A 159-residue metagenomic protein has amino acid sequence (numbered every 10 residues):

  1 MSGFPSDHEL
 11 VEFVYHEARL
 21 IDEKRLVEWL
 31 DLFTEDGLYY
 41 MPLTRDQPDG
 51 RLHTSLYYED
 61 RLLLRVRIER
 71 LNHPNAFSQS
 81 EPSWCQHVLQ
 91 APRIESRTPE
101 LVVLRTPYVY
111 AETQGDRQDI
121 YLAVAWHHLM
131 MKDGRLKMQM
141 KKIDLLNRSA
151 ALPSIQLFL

Functional and structural regions predicted by a protein language model:
M1-E35: Short, low-complexity N-terminal intrinsically disordered segments enriched in polar/charged residues
P5, L52, R117: Conserved aromatic-histidine-acidic binding/catalytic patches
H8-E12, S55, L62, I120: A generic "alpha-helical surface" signal
E17-R19, N75-P82, Q114-D116: Short helix-to-loop capping/linker segments positioned immediately adjacent to catalytic or ligand/cofactor-binding
E35-R105: A solvent-exposed, acidic/Ser-Thr-rich amphipathic alpha-helical stretch
Q86, R93-L159: A beta-strand edge to alpha-helix "cap/lid" segment located at domain peripheries
